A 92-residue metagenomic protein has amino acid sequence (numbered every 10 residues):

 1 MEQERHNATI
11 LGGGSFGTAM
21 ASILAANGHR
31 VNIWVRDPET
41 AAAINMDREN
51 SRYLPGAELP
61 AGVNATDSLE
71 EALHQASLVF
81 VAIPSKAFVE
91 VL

Functional and structural regions predicted by a protein language model:
M1-P55, N64-D67: NAD(P)+-binding Rossmann beta1-loop-alpha1 motif at the extreme N-terminus of oxidoreductases
L59-L92: Rossmann-like NAD(P)-binding element
